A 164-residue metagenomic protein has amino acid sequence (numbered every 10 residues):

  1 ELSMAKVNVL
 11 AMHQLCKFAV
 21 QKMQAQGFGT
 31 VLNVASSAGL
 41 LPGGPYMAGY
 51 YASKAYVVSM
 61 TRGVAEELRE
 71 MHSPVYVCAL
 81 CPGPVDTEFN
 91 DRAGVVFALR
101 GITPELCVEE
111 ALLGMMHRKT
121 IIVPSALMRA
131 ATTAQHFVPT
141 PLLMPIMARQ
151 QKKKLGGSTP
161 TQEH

Functional and structural regions predicted by a protein language model:
E1-L2: Substrate-binding pocket helix/loop in short-chain dehydrogenase/reductase
C16, S53: Active-site helix of classical SDR
F18-G27: A short helix-coil junction within the Rossmann-fold of NAD(P)-dependent oxidoreductases
K22, L41, G63-V75: Active-site-adjacent segment of SDR/Rossmann-fold oxidoreductases
S36: Residue(s) in the substrate-gating loop at a strand-loop-helix junction that position the organic substrate next
G43-G49: Active-site loop-to-helix junction immediately N-terminal to the catalytic Tyr of the SDR YXXXK motif in Rossmann-fold
E67-A130, P141-P145, P160: SDR active-site lid
